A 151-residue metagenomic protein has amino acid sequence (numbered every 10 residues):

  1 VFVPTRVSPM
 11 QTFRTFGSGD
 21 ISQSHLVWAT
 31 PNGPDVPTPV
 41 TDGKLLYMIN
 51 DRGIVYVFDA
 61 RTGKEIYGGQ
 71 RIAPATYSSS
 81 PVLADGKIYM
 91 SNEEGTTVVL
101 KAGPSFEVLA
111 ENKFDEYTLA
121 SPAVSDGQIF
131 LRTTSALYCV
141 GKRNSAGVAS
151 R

Functional and structural regions predicted by a protein language model:
V1-R151: Noncatalytic, solvent-exposed loop/strand surfaces of beta-propeller-type extracellular/periplasmic domains
